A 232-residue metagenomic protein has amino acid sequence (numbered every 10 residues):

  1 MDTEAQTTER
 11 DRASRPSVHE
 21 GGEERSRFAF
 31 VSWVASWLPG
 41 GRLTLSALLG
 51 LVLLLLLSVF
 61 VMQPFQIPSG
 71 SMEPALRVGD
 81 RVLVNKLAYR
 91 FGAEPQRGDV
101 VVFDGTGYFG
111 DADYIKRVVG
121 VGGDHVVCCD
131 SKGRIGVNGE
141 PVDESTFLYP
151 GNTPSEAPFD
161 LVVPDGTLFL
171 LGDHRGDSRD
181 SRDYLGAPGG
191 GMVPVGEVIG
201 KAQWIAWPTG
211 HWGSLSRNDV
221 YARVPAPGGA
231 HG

Functional and structural regions predicted by a protein language model:
D2-P39, F60-Q66, P74-G232: Soluble "head" domains of membrane/secretory-pathway proteins
R42-F60: Hydrophobic membrane-insertion alpha-helices, especially the h-region of bacterial N-terminal signal peptides
S69: A short acidic/basic microdomain associated with nuclease active sites
